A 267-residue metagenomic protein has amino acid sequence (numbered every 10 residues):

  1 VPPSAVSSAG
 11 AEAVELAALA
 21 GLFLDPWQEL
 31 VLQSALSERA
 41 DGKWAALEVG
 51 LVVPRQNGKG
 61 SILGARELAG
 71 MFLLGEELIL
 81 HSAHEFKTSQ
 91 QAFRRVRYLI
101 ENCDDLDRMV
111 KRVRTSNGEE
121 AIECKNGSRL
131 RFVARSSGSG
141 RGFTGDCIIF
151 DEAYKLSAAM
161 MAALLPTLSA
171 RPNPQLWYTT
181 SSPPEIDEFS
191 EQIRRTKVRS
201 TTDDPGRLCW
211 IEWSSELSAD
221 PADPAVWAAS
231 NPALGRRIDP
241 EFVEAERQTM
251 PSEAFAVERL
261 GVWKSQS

Functional and structural regions predicted by a protein language model:
V1-S267: Phosphate/NTP-binding elements of NTP-utilizing enzymes
